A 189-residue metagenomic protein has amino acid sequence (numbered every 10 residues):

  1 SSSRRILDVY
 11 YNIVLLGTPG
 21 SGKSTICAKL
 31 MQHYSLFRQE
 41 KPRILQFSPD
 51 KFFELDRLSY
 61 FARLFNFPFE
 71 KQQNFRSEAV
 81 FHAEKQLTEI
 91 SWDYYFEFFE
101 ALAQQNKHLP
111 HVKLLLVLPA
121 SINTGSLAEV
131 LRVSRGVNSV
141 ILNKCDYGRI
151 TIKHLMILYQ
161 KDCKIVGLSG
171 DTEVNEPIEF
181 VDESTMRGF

Functional and structural regions predicted by a protein language model:
S1-Y10: Extreme N-terminal, non-catalytic leader segments that precede Walker-type/kinase nucleotide-binding cores
I13-L15: Hydrophobic anchor at the beta1->P-loop junction of P-loop NTPases
T18, L45-F53, L64-L102, K107 (+1 more regions): Switch II (G3) loop of P-loop NTPases
G22: Conserved glycine(s) of the Walker
I26, L30, R57: Hydrophobic positions on the alpha1 helix immediately C-terminal to the Walker A/P-loop
H33-R43, L64-N66: Post-Walker A helix-loop "phosphate-sensing" segment adjacent to the P-loop in P-loop NTPases
K41-L45, H111-L118, S134-N175: Conserved beta-strand/loop subsegment of P-loop NTPase cores
K161, P177-F189: Hydrophobic micro-sites
